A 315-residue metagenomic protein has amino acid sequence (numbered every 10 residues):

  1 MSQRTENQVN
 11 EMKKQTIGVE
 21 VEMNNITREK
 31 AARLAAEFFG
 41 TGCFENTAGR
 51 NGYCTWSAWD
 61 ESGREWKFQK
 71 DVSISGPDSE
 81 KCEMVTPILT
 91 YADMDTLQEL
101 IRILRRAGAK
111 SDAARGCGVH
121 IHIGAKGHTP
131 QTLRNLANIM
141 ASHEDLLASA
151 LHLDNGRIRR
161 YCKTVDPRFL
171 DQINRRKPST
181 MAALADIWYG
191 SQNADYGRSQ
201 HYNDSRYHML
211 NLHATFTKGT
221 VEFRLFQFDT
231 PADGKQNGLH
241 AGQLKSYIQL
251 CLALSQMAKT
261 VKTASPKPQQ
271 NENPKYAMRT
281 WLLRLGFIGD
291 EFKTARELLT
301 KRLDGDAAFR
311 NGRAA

Functional and structural regions predicted by a protein language model:
S2-A113, K126-A315: C-terminal accessory/tail domains of diverse enzymes
R115-I123: Short, conserved phosphate-binding/catalytic loop or strand-edge motifs used in phosphoryl-/nucleotidyl-transfer
